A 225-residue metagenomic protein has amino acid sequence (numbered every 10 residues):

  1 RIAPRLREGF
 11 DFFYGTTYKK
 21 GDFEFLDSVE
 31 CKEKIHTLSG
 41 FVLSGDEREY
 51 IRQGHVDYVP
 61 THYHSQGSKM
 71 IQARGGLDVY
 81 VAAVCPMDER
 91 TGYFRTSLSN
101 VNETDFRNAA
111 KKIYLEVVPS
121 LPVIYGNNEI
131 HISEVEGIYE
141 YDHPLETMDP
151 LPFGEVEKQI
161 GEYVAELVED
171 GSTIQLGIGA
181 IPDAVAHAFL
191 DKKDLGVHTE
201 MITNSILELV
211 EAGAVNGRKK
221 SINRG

Functional and structural regions predicted by a protein language model:
R1-G225: Conserved alpha/beta enzyme-core scaffold
